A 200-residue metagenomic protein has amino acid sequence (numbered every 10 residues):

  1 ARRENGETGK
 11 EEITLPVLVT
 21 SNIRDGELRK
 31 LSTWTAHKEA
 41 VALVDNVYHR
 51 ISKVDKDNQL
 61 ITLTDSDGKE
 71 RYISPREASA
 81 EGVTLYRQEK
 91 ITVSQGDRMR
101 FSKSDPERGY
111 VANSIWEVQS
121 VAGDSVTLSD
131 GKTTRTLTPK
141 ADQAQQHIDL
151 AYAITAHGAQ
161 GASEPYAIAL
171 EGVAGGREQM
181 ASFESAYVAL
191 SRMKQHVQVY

Functional and structural regions predicted by a protein language model:
A1-H37, S66-Q95, M99: Mixed-charge, Lys/Arg-rich low-complexity intrinsically disordered regions
K38, V44-K56, T62-Y72, G82 (+1 more regions): C-terminal accessory regions
